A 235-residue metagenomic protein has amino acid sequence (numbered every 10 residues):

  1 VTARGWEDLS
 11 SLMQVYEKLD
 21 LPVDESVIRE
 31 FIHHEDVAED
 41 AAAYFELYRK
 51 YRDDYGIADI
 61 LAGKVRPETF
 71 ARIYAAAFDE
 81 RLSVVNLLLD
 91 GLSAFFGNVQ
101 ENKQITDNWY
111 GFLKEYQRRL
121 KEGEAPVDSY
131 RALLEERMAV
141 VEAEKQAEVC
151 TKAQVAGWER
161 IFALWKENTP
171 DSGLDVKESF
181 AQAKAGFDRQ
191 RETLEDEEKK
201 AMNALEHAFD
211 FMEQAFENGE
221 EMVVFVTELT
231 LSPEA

Functional and structural regions predicted by a protein language model:
V1-R131, E136, V140: Alpha-helical lid/collar subdomain of P-loop NTPases
E80-A235: Terminal low-complexity regulatory extensions
